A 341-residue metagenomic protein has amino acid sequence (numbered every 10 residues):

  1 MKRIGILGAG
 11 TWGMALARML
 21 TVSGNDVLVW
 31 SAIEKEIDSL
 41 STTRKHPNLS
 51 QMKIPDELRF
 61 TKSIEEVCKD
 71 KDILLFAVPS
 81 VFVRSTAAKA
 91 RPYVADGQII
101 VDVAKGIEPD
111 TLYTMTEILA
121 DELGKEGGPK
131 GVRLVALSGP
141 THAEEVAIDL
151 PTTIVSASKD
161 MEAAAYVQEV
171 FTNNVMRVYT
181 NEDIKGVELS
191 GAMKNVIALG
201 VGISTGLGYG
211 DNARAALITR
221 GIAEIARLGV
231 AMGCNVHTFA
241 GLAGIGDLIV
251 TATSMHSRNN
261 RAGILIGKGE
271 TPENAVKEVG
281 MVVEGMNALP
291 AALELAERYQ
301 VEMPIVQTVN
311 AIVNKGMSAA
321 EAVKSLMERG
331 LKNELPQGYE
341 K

Functional and structural regions predicted by a protein language model:
M1-K53, R59-K62, K89: NAD(P)+-binding Rossmann beta1-loop-alpha1 motif at the extreme N-terminus of oxidoreductases
I6, V29, I100-D102, A136 (+1 more regions): Structural beta-sheet core signal
G10, M14, E34, T61 (+18 more regions): Electropositive phosphate-/nucleotide-binding environments in soluble metabolic enzymes
T61-K69, I73-D149, V167: Rossmann-like NAD(P)(H) cofactor-binding subdomain of soluble oxidoreductases
F82, Y93, I118, K125-R133 (+2 more regions): Internal alpha-helical scaffold of NAD(P)-dependent oxidoreductase catalytic cores
V201-T205, V230-A240, L248-K341: NAD(P)-dependent Rossmann-like dehydrogenase/reductase catalytic/cofactor-binding core
